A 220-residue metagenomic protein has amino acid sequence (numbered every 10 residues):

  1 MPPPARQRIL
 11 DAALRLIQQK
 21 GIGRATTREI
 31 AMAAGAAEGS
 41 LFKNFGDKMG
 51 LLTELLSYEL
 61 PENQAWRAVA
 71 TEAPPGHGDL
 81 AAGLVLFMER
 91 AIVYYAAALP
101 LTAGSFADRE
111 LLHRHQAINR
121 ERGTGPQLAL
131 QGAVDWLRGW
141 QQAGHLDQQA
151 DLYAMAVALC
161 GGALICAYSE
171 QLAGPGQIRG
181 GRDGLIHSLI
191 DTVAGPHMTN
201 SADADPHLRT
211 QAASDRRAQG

Functional and structural regions predicted by a protein language model:
M1-P4, M198-G220: N-terminal intrinsically disordered/low-complexity leader segments
R6, T27, M49, H77 (+6 more regions): Short, structured helix-loop boundary elements
R8, R15-Y58: Helix-turn-helix
G23-R24, H145-A150: Short, charged helix-capping/linker segments at alpha-helix termini
S57-F87: Amphipathic alpha-helical linker/stalk segments
A82, A96-G104, L112-A143, Y153-V157 (+1 more regions): Amphipathic alpha-helical packing segments from all-alpha helical-bundle domains
L86-A96, A103-L111, L189-V193: Helix-loop "lid/cap" segments that line or gate small-molecule binding pockets
V93-A97, V134-D135, G139-Q141, A156-Q177 (+1 more regions): Amphipathic C-terminal alpha-helical segment
